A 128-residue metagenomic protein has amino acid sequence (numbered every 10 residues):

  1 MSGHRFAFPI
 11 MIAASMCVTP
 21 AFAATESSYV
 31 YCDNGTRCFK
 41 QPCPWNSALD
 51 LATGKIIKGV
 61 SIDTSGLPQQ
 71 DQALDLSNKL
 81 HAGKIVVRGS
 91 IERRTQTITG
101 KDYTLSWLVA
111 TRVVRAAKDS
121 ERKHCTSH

Functional and structural regions predicted by a protein language model:
M1-F6: Positively charged n-region of N-terminal signal peptides that target proteins for export
A7-C17: Bacterial N-terminal signal peptides
T19-A23: Sec/Tat signal peptide C-region and signal peptidase I cleavage site
A24-H128: OB-fold and OB-like single-stranded nucleic-acid-recognition modules and their adjacent interaction interfaces
